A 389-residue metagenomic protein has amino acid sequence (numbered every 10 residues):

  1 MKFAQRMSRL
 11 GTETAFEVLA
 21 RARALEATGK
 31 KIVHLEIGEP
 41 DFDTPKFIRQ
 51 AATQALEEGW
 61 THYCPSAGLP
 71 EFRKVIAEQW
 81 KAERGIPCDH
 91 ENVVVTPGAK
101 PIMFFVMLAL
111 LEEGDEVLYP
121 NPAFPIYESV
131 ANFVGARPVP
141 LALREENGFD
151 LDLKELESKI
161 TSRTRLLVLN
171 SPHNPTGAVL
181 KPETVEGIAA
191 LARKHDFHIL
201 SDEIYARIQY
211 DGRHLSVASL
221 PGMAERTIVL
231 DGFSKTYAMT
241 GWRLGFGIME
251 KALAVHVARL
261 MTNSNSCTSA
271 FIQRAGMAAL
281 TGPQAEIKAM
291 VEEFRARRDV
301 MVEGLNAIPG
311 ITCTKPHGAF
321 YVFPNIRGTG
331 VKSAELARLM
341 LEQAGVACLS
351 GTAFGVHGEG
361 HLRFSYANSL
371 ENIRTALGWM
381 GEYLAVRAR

Functional and structural regions predicted by a protein language model:
F3, G11-E13, V18, L25-K31 (+3 more regions): PLP-dependent class I/II
M7: Substrate/cofactor-recognition hotspot
T44-C64, A77, A82: Glycine-rich phosphate-binding segment of PLP-dependent enzymes
Y63-T96: Conserved N-terminal alpha-helix of the aminotransferase class I/II PLP-enzyme fold
